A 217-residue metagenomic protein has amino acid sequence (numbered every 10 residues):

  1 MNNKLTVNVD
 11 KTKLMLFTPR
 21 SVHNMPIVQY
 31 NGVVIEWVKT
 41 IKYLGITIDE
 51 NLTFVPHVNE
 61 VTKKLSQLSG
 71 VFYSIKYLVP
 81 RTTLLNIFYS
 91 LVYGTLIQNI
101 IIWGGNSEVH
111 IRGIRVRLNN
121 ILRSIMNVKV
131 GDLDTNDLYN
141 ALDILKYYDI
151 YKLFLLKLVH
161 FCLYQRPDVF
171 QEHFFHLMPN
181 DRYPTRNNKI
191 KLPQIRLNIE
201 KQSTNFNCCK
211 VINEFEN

Functional and structural regions predicted by a protein language model:
M1, S66-S69, Y73, Y93 (+3 more regions): Amphipathic alpha-helical interaction motifs in eukaryotic regulatory proteins
M1-M15, H110-F175: Short, charged alpha-helical motifs in flexible N/C-terminal segments and linkers
N2-K39: Short, conserved micro-motifs composed of acidic
P26-V28, F54-V58, P167-D168, N213-N217: Short conserved micro-motifs at the rims of enzyme active sites and ligand-binding pockets
V33-I102: Basic, alpha-helical interaction scaffolds
I41-N51, L65, V92, L96-G104 (+3 more regions): Short, conserved catalytic/metal-binding micro-motifs enriched in Asp/Glu and His
Y73-L85, I102-S107, L133-K146: Acidic, serine/threonine- and proline-rich low-complexity regulatory regions
D168-F206: Amphipathic alpha-helical
